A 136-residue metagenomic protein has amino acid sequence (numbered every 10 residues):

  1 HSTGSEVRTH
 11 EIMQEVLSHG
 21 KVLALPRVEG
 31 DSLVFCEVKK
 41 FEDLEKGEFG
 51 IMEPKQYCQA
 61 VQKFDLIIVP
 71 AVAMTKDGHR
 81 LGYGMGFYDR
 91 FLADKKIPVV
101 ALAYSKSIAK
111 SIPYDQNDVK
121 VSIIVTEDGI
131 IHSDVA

Functional and structural regions predicted by a protein language model:
H1-Q62: N-terminal active-site beta-alpha-beta segment that forms phosphate/nucleotide-binding and substrate-recognition loops
S2-S5, V72-K76: Short glycine-rich anion-binding loops that position phosphate/pyrophosphate groups of nucleotides and phosphorylated
V28, I51, V69, I124-V125: Hydrophobic aliphatic residue packing
P54, P70, D94: Mid-sequence acidic-hydrophobic segments that form the walls of catalytic/ligand-binding cavities or oligomerization
Q62-I67, T75-R80, D89-A136: Surface-exposed, charge/polar-rich loops and edge strands
